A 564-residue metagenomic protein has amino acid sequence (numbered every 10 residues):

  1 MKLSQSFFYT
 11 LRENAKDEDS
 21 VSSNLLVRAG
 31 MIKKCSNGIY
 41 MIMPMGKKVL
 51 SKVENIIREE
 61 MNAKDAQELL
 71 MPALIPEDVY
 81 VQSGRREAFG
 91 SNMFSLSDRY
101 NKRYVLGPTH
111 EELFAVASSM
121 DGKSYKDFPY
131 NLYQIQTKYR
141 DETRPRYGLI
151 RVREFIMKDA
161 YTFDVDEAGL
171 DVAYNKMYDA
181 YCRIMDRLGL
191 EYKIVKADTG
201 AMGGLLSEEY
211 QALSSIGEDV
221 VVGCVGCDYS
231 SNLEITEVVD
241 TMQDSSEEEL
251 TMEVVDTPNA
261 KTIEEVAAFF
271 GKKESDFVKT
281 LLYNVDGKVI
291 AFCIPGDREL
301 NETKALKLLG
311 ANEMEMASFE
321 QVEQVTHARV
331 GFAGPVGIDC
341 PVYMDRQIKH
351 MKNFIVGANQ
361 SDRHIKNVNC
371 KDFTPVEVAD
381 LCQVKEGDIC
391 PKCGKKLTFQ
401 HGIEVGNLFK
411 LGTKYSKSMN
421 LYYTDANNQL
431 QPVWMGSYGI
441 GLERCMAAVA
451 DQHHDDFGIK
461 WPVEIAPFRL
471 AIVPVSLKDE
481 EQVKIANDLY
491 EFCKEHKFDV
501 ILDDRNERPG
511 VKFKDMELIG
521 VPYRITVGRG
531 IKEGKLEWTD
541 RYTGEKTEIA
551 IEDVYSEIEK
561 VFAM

Functional and structural regions predicted by a protein language model:
M1-D98, Y161-G200, D297-R298: TRNA-binding/sensing appendages of the translation machinery
I75-D78, Q321-Q324, D504-V511: Short acidic loop-to-helix transition motifs that present clustered carboxylates
E87-V105, A212-G223: Acidic, His- and aromatic-enriched active-site or binding-groove loops in soluble protein domains that engage sugars
E111-S119, R144-A160, V165-Y438, L442 (+1 more regions): Extended, low-hydrophobicity, polar/charged segments
V266, G436-I465, R469: C-terminal, non-catalytic macromolecule-binding modules
G458-K512: Generic long, charged, amphipathic alpha-helical segments
L489-E557: C-terminal structured "cap/appendage" subdomains that terminate the fold
